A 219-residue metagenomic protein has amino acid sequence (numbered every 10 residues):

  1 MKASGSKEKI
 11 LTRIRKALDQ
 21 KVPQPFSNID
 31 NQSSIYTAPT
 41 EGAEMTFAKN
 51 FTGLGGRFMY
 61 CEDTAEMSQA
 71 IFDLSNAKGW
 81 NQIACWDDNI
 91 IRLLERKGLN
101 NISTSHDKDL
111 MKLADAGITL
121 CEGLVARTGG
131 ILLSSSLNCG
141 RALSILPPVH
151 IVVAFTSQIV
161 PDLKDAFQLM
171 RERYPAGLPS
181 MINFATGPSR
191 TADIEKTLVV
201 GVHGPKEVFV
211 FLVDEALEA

Functional and structural regions predicted by a protein language model:
M1-A219: The feature marks the mature, well-folded catalytic cores of soluble enzymes
